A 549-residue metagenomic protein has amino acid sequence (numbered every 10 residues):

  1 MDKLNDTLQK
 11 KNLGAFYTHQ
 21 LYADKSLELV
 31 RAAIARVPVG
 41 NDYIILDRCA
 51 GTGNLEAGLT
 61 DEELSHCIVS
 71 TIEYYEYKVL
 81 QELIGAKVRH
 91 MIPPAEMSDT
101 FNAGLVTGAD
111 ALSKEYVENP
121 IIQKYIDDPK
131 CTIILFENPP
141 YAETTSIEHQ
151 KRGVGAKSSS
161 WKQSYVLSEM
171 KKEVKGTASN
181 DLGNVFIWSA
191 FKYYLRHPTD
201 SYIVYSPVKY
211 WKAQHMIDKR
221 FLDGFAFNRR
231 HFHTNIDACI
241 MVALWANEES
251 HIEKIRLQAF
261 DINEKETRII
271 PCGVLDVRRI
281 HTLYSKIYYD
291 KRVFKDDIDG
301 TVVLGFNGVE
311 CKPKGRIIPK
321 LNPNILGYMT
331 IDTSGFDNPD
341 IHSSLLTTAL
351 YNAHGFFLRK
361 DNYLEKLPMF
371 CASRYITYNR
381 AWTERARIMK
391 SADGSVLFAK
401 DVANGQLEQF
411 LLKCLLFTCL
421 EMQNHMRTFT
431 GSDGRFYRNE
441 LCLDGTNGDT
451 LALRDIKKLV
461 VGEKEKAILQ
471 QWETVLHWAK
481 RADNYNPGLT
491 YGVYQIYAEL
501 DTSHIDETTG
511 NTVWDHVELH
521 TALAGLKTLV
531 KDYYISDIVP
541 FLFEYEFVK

Functional and structural regions predicted by a protein language model:
M1-A35, G40-E56, I505, V513-L526 (+2 more regions): Preference for the N-terminal adenyl/adenosyl cofactor-binding alpha/beta module
N12, F16-K114, K209: Conserved S-adenosyl-L-methionine
N54, K171-R229: Conserved Class I SAM-dependent methyltransferase catalytic core
G108, L112-K130: Short amphipathic alpha-helix with an adjacent loop that forms part of the alpha/beta core around
Y141-S179, N184, S189, Y210: A mobile, often basic/glycine-rich helix-loop segment that functions as the active-site lid/recognition loop
K212-R256: Class I S-adenosyl-L-methionine
D237-D299: Flexible, glycine-/basic-rich loop-and-beta segments that form/coincide with the SAM-dependent methyltransferase
G308-K549: C-terminal target-recognition/interaction regions appended to catalytic cores
